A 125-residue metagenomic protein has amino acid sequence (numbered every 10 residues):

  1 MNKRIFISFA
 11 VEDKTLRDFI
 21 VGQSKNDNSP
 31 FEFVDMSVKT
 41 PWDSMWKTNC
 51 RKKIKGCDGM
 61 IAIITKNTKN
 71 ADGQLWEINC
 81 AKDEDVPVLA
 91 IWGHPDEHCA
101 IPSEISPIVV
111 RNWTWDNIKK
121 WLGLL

Functional and structural regions predicted by a protein language model:
M1-G56, V86, W92-G93: Conserved N-terminal substructure of TIR/SEFIR domains
S44-K47, L75, W115: Structural motif corresponding to alpha-helix initiation and N-cap regions
C57-D58, S106: Short, well-ordered alpha-helix to beta-strand connector turns
M60-A62: Inter-motif core of Ras-like GTPase G domains
K66-E84: Conserved TIR/SEFIR loop-to-helix hotspot centered on a Trp-containing motif with a nearby acidic residue
N67, I91-H98: Short beta-alpha junction loops
D96-V110: Glycine-rich, charge-decorated loop segments at or immediately adjacent to ligand/cofactor-binding or catalytic sites
V110-L125: C-terminal helix of von Willebrand factor
